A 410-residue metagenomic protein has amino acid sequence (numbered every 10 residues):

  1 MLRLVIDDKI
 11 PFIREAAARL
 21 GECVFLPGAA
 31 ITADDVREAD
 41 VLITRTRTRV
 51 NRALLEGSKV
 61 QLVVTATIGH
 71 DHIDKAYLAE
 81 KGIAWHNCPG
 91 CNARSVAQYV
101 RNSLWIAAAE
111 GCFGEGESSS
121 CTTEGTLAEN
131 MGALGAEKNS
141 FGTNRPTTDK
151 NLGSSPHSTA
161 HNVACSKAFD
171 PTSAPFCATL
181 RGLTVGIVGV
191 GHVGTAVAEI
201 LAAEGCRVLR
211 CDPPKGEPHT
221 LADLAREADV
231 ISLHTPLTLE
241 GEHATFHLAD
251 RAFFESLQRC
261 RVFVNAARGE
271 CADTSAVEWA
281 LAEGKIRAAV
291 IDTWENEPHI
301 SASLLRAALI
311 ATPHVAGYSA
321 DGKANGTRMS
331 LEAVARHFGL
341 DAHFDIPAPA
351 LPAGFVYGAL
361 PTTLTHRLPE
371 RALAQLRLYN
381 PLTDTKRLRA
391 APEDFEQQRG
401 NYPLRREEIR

Functional and structural regions predicted by a protein language model:
M1-A39: N-terminal glycine-/charge-rich "phosphate-binding" loop or analogous flexible N-terminal tail
D8, P89, A97, R181-A202: Glycine-rich adenosine-cofactor-binding loop
P11, A203-P218: NAD(P)-binding Rossmann-fold cofactor-contacting core
V41-E115, K167: Phosphate/diphosphate ligand-binding glycine-rich loop within oxidoreductases
V50-N51, P214-A302: Rossmann-like adenosine-cofactor binding region
A97-G111, A203-C206, R328-H337: Oxidoreductase and adenylate-handling cofactor-binding alpha/beta cores
E110-G114, A168-A196: Glycine-rich NAD(P)-binding loop of Rossmann-like domains
C260, A266-R410: Rossmann-like dinucleotide-binding domain for NAD(H)/NADP(H)
